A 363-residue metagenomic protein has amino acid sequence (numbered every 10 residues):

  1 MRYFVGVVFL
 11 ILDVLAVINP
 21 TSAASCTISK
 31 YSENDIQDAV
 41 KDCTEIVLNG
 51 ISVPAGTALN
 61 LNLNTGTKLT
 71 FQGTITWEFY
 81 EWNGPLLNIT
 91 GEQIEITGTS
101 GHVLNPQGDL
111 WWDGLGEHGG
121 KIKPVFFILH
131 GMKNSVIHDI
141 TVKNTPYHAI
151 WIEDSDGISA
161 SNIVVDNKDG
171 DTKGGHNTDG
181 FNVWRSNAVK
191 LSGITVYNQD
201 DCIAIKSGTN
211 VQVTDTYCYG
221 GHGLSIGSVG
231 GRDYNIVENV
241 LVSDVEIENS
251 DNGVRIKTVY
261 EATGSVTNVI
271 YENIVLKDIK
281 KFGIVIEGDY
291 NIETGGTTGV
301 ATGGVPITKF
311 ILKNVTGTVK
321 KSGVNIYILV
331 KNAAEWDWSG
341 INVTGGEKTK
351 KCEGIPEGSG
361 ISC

Functional and structural regions predicted by a protein language model:
M1-S25: Fungal secretory targeting signals
P20-D35, K41-E45, A55-G56, K351-C363: Fungal extracellular Ser/Thr-rich, low-complexity intrinsically disordered regions
Y31-D42, V53-K68, T76-T97, Q107-K133 (+7 more regions): Extracellular beta-strand-rich solenoid/capping regions of secreted or surface-exposed proteins that bind or remodel
N49, G253-N268, E272-C363: Extracellular beta-rich repeat passengers
A55-A58, F79-G84, Q107-L110, V125 (+9 more regions): Short glycine/acidic-rich loop motifs that flank beta-strands on beta-rich extracellular proteins
G66, F71-G73, E92-H102, K133-N144 (+8 more regions): Right-handed parallel beta-helix
W112-F126, P146, W151-A160, K206-Y217 (+3 more regions): A short, hydrophobic/aromatic-rich structural module that often spans a beta strand with its adjoining loop
G231-R232, A301: Tandem-repeat/low-complexity and Cys-motif detector
